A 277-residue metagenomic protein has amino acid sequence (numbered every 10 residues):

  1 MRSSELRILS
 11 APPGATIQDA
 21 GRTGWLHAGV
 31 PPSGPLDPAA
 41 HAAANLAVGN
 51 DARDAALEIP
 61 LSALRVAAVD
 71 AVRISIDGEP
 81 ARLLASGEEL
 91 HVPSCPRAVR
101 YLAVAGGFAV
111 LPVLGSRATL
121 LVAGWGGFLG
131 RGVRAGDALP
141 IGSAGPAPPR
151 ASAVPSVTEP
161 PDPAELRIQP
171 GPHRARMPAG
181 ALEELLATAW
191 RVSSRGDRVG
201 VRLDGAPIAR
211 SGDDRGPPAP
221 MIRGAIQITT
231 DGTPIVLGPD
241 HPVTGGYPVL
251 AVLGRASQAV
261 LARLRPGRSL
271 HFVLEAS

Functional and structural regions predicted by a protein language model:
M1-S277: Conserved "landmark" site that anchors the functional core of diverse proteins
